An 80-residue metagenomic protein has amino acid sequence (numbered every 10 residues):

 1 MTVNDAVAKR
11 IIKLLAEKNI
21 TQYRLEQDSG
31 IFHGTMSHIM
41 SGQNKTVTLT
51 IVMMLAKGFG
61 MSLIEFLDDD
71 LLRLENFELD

Functional and structural regions predicted by a protein language model:
M1-T21: A short, Lys/Arg-rich alpha-helix, primarily the initiator
L15, E26, A56: The alpha-helix within a helix-turn-helix
A16, G30, S41, L71: Residue-level detection of the helix-turn-helix DNA-binding "recognition helix"
I20-H38: Short alpha-helical DNA-recognition segment
H38, L67-D80: Short, charged recognition helix plus adjacent turn of helix-turn-helix-like nucleic-acid-binding domains
Q43-K57: Short, basic-rich loop-to-helix N-cap that marks the start of a DNA-contacting helix
K57-E65: Intrinsically disordered, low-complexity basic tails/linkers immediately adjacent to helix-turn-helix/homeobox/MYB/SANT
